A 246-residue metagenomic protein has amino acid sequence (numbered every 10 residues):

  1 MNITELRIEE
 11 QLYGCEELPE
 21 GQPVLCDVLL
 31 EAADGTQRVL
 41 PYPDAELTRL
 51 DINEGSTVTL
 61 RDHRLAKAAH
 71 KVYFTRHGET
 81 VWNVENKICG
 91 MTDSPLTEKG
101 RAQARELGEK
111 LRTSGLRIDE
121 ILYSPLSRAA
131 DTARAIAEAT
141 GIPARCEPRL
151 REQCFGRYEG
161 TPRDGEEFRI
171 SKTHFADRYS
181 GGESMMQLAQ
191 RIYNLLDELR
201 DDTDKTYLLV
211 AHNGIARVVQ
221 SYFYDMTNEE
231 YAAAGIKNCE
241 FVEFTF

Functional and structural regions predicted by a protein language model:
E5, A69, Y193-F246: Active-site-adjacent alpha-helix immediately C-terminal to a catalytic or transition-state-stabilizing loop
I8-C15: Short, conserved beta-turn/loop elements at beta-strand boundaries and strand-helix junctions
C15-Q37: Short solvent-exposed strand/turn elements
A45-R61: Short nucleic-acid-contacting surface segments enriched for D/E, G, S/T with interspersed K/R
R61-A68: Short, charged beta-turn/beta-strand-edge "cap" motif at the junction between a beta-strand and an adjacent loop
H70-I142, E183: Active-site-proximal alpha-helix that buttresses catalytic centers in soluble enzyme cores
Y123-S124, Q190, V210-A211: Short beta-strand scaffold positions
A137-Y193: Phosphate-handling substructures
